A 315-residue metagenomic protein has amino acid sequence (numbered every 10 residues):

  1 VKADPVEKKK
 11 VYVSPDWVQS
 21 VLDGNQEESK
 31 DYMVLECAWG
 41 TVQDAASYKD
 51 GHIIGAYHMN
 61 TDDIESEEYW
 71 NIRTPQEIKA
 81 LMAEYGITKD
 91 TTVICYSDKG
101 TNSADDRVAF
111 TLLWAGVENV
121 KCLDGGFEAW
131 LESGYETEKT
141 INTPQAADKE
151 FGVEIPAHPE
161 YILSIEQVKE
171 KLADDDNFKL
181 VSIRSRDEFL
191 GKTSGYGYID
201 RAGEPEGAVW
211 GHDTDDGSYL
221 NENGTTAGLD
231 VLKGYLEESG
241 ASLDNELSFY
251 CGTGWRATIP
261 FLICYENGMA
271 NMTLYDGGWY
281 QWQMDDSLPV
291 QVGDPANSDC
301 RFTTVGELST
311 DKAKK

Functional and structural regions predicted by a protein language model:
K2-K315: Cytosolic catalytic domains that perform sulfur/thiol-centered chemistry
